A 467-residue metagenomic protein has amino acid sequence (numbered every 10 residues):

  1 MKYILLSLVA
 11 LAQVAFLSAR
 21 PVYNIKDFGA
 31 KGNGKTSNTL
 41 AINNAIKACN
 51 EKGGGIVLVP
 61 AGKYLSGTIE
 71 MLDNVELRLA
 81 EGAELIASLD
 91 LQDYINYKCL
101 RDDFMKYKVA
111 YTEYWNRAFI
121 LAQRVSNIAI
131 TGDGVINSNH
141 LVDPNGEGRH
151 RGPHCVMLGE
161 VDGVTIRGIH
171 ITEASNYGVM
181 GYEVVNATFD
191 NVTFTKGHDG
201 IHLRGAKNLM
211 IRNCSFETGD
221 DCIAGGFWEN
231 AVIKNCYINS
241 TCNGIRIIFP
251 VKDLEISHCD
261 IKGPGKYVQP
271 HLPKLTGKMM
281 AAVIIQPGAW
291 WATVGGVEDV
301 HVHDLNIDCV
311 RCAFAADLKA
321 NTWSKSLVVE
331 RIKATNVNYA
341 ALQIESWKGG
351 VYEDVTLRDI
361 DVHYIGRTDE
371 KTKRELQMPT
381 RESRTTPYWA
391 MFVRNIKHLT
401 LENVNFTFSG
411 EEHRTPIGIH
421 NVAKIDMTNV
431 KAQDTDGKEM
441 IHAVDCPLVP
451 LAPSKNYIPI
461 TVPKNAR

Functional and structural regions predicted by a protein language model:
M1-P21: Bacterial Sec-dependent N-terminal signal peptides
L17-R467: Extracellular/periplasmic carbohydrate-active domains that bind, remodel, or depolymerize complex polysaccharides
